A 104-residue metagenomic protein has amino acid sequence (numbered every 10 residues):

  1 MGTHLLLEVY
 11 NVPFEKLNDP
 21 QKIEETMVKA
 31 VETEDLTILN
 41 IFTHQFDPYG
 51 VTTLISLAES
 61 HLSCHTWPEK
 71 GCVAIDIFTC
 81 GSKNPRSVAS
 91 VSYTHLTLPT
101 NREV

Functional and structural regions predicted by a protein language model:
M1-N18: Terminal, regulation- and interaction-focused segments at domain boundaries
H4-L6, E24, E32: N-terminal intrinsically disordered, cationic/polar leader segments that include organellar targeting peptides
F14-D19, K83-S87: Short, conserved charged micro-motifs
T37, I41-I55: Compact, glycine-rich, soluble single-domain proteins
H61-G81: Mid-chain, well-packed structural core segment of small domains
T94-T100: Conserved small/polar residues in nucleotide/adenosyl-binding loops
